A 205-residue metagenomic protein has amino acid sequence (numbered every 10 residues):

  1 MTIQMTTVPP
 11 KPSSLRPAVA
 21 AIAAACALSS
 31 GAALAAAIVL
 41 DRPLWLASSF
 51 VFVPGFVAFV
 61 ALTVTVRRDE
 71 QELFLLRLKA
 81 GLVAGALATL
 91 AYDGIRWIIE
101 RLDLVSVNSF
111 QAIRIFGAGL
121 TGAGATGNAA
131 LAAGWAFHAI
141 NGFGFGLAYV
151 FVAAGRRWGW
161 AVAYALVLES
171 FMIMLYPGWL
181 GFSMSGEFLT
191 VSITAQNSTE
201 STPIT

Functional and structural regions predicted by a protein language model:
P9-Q71: Transmembrane alpha-helices
A27-A37, T89-G94, A165-P177: Aromatic-anchored segments of alpha-helical transmembrane domains
R68-K79, F151-R157: Membrane-interface helix-boundary motifs at transmembrane edges
R77-R101: N-terminal signal-anchor transmembrane alpha helix
L102, M174-I204: Interfacial helix-loop-helix junctions of multi-pass membrane proteins
L102-A129: Membrane-interface interhelical connector segments
A133-L147: Hydrophobic alpha-helical transmembrane segments
A153-F171: Internal alpha-helical transmembrane segments of multi-pass membrane proteins
